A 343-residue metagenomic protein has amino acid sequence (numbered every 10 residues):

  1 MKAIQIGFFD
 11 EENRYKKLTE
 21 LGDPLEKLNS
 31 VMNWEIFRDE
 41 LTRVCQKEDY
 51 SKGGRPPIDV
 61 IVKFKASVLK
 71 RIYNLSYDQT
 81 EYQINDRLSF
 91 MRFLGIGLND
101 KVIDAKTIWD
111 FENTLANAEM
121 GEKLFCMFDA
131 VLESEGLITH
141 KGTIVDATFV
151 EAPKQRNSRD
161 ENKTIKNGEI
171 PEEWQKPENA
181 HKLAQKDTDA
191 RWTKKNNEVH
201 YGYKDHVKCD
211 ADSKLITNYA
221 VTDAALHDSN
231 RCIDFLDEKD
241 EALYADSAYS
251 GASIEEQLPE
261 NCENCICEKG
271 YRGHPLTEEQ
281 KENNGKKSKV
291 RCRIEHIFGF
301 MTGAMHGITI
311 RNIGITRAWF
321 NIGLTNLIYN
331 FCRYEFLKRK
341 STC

Functional and structural regions predicted by a protein language model:
M1-R43, L337-C343: Charged, often Cys/His-bearing segments associated with DNA-binding zinc-finger transcription factors
E26-V68, I72: Basic, short loop/linker segments at the boundary and entry of helix-turn-helix/winged-helix-like folds
N33, G54-V62, D100-D104, K286 (+2 more regions): Secondary-structure capping and boundary motifs in well-ordered enzyme cores
E48-V60, N74-N113, N117: Trp/Phe/Arg-rich N-terminal binding region typifying the photolyase-homology
D78, Y82-N85, I103-E260: Polybasic low-complexity intrinsically disordered regions
D86, F90, N117, E241 (+5 more regions): Short, well-ordered loop/turn and helix-capping segments at boundaries between secondary-structure elements and domains
E241-A242, S247-T316, F320: Helix-centered, glycine/charged polyanion-binding patches within enzymatic domains that contact phosphate-containing
T316-C343: Charge-patterned, long linear interaction tracts outside catalytic cores
